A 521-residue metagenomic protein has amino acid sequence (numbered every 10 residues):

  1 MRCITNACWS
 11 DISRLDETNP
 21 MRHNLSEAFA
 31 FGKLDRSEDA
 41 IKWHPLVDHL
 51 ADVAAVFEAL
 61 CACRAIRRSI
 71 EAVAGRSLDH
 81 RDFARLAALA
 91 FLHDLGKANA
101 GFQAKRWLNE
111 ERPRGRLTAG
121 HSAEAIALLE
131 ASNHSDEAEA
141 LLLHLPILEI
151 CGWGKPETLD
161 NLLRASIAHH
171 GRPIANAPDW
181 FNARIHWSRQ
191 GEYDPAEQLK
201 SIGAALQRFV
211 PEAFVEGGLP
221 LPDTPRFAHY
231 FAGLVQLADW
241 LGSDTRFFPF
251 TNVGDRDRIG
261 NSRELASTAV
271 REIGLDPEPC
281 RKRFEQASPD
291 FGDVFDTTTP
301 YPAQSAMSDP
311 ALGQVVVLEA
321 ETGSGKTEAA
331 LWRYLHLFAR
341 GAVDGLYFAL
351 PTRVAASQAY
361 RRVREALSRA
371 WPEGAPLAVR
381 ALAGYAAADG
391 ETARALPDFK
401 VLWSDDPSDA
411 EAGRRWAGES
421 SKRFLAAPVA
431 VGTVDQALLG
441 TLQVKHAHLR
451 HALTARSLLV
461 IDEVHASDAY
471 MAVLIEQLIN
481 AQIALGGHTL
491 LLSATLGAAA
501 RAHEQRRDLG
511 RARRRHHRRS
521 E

Functional and structural regions predicted by a protein language model:
I4, W9-F284: Accessory nucleic-acid engagement/destabilization modules that flank
Q286-E319: Conserved pre-motif I regulatory segment
L312-Y334: Walker A/P-loop
E319-S324, L478-R507: Conserved helicase ATPase motor motifs in RecA-like P-loop NTPase domains
G345-A366, L382-A386, A498-A500: Conserved Walker A/P-loop ATP-binding site and its immediately adjacent core in helicase/helicase-like ATPase domains
V363-P428, V434-L438: A substrate-engagement module of RecA-like helicase motors
H448-A481: SF2 helicase catalytic motif II
A502-E521: Interdomain hinge/linker at the junction between the two RecA-like core domains of SF2 helicases
